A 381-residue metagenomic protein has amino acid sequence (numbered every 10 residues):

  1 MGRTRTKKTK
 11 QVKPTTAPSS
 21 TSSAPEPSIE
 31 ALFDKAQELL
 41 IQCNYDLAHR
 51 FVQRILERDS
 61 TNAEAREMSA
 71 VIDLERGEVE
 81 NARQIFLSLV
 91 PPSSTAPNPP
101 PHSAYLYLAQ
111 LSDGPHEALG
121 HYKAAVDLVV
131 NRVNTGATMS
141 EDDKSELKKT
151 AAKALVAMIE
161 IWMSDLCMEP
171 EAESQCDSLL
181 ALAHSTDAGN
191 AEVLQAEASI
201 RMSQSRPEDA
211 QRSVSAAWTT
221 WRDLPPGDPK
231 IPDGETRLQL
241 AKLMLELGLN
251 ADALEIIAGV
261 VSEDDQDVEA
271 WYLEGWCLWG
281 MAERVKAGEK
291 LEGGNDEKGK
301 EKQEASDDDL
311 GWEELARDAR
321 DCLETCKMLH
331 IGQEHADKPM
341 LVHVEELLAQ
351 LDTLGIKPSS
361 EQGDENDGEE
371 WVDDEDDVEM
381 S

Functional and structural regions predicted by a protein language model:
S20-S22, D59, S88-P101, L128-A151 (+5 more regions): Flexible helix-coil transition and linker loops at the boundaries of alpha-helical arrays
P27-F33, N98-H116, E146-C167, A188-S199 (+5 more regions): Amphipathic alpha-helical repeat scaffolds of TPR domains
P27-R54, E75, V156-M168, E246: Alpha-helical segment of the N-proximal tetratricopeptide repeat
R50-Q53, L87, K123-V130, A181 (+5 more regions): Alpha-solenoid helical repeat scaffolds
T95-Q110, E117-S174, G280, R284-C326: Short coil/linker segments at helix-helix boundaries
E208-P358: Structured C-terminal portions of repeat-based eukaryotic scaffold domains
L348-S381: Acidic, serine/threonine-rich intrinsically disordered low-complexity regions
